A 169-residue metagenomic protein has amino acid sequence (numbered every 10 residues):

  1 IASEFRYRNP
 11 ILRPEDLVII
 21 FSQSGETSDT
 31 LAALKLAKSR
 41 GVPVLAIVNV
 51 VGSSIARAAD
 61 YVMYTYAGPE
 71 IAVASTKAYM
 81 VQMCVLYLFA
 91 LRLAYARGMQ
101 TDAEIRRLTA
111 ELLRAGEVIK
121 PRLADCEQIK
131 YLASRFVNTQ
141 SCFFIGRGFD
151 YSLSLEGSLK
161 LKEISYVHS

Functional and structural regions predicted by a protein language model:
I1-V18, E26, K38-L45, G52 (+2 more regions): Anionic-ligand anchoring segments at beta-strand to alpha-helix junctions in alpha/beta enzyme folds, i.e., glycine
D16-R97: Phosphate/diphosphate-binding loops
Y61-S169: Active-site phosphate/pyrophosphate-binding segments
